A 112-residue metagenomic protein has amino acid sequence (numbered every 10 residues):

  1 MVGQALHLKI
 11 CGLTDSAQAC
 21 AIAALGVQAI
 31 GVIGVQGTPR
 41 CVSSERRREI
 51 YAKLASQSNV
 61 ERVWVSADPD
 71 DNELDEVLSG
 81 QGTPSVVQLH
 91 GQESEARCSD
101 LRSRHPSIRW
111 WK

Functional and structural regions predicted by a protein language model:
M1-K112: Conserved N-terminal beta1-alpha1 strand-loop-helix module at the mouth
